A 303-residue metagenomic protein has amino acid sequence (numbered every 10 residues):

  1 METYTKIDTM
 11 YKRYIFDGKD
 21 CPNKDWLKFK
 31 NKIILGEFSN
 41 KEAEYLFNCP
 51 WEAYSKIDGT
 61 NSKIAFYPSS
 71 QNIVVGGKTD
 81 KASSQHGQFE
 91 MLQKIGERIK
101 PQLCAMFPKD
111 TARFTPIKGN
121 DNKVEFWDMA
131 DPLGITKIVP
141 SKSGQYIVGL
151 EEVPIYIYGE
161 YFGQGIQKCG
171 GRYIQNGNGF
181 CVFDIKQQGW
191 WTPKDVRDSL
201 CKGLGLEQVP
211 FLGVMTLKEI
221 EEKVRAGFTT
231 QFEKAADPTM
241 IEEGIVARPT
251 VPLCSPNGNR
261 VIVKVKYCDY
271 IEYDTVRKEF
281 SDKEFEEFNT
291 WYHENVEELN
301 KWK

Functional and structural regions predicted by a protein language model:
M1-K303: Core nucleotide-handling region used for phosphoryl-transfer chemistry
